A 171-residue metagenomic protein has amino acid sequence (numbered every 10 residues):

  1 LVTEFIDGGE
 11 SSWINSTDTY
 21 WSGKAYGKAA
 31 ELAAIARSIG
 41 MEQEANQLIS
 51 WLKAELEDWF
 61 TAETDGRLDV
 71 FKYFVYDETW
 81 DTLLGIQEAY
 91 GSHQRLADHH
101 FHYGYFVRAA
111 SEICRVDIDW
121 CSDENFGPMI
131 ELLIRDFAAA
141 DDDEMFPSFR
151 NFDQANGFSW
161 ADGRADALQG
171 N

Functional and structural regions predicted by a protein language model:
L1-D98, I130, I134, A140-L168: Ser/Thr/Asn(+Pro)-rich, low-complexity disordered segments
A36-Q43, I113-N125: Inter-helical turn/loop segments and adjacent helix faces that build the functional surface of alpha-helical bundle
H100-Y103: Acidic/His-rich structured neighborhood in mature extracellular/periplasmic domains
A110-I113, D117, G127-D136: Active-site neighborhood of glycoside hydrolase catalytic domains
